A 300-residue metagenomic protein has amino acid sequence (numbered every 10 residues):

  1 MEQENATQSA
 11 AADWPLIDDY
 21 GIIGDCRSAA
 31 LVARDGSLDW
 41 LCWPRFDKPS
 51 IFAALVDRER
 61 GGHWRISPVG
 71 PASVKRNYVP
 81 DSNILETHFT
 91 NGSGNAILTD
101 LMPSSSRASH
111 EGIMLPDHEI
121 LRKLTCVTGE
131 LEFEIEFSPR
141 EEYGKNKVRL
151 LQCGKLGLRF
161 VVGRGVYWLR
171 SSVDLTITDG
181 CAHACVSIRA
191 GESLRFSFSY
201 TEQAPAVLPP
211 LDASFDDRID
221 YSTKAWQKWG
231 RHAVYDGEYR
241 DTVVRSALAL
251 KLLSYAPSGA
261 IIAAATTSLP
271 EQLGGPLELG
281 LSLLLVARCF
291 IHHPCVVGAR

Functional and structural regions predicted by a protein language model:
M1-R300: Acidic, mature catalytic/reactive cores of soluble proteins
